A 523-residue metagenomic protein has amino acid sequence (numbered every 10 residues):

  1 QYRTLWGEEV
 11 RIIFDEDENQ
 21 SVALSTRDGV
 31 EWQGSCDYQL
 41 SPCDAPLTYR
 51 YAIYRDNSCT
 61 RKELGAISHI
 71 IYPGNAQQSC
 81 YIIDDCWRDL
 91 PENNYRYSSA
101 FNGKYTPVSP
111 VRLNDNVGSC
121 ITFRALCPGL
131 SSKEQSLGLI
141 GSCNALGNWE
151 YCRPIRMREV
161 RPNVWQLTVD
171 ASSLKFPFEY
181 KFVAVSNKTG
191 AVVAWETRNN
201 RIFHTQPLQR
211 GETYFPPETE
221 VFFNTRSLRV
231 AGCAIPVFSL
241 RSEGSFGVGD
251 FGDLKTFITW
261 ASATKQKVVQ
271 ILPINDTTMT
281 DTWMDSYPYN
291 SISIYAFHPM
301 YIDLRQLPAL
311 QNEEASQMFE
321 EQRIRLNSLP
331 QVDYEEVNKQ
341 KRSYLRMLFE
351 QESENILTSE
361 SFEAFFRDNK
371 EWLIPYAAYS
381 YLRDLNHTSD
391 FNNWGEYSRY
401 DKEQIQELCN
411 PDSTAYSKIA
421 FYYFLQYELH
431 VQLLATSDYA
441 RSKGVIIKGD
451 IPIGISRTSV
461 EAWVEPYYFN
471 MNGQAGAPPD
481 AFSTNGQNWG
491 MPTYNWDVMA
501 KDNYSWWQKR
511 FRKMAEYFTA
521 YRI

Functional and structural regions predicted by a protein language model:
Q1, I121-C127: A short, amphipathic beta-strand motif
Y2-P46, Y54-N75, G129-F176, V185-L208 (+2 more regions): Aromatic-rich carbohydrate-binding modules that target alpha-glucans
Q78-G118, Q209-S239: Compositionally biased low-complexity segments at domain edges in trafficked proteins and select soluble regulators
N116-T122, S132: Short coil/turn motif common to extracellular beta-sandwich-like domains
N224-P466, M499-A500: Acidic/aromatic-lined carbohydrate-recognition and catalytic surfaces of CAZymes acting on diverse glycans
H298-M300, V332, R457-S505: Active-site-adjacent "subsite" loops/lids of carbohydrate-active enzymes
E371, S437-Y439, N503-Y521: An active-site-proximal structural segment forming one wall of the substrate-binding cleft that immediately precedes
